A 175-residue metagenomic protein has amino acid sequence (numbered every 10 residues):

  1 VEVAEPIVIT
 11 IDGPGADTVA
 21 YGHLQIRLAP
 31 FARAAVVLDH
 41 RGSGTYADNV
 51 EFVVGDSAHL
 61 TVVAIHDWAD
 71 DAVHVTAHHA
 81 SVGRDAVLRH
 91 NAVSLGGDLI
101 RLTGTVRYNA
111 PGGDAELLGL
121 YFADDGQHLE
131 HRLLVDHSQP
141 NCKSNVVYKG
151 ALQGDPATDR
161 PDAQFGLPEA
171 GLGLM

Functional and structural regions predicted by a protein language model:
V1-M175: Conserved beta-strand/loop scaffold segments within soluble protein domains that form the structured core and edges
